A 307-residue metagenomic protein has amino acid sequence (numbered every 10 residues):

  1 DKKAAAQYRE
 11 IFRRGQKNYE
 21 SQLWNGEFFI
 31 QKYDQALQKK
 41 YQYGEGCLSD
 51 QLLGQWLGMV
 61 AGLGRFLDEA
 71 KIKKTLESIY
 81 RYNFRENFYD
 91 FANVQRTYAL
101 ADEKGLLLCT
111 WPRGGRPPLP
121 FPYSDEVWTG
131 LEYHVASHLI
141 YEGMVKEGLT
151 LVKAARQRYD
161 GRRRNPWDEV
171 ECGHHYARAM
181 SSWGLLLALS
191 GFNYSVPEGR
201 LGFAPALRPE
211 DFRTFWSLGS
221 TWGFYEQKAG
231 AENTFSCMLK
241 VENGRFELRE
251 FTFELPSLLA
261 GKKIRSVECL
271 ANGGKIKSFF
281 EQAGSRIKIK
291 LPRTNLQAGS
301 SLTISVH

Functional and structural regions predicted by a protein language model:
D1-R13, G62-K73, L139-T150, G191-G199: Structural helix-adjacent loops and short alpha-helical linkers that scaffold large soluble proteins
K3-Q7, N25-Q31, D168: Short, glycine/acidic-rich hinge or "gate" loops at secondary-structure transitions that mediate conformational
A4-Q7, I11, D50, G64-K71 (+5 more regions): Catalytic cores of large soluble enzymes that bind and process phosphate-bearing ligands
R13, L52-W56, K73, Y133 (+2 more regions): A structural signal for well-ordered alpha-helical segments within the folded catalytic domains of diverse enzymes
R14-L23, R178-M180: Short, conserved secondary-structure transition motifs
E20-W128, D160-G161: Extended glycan-interaction surfaces of carbohydrate-active proteins
A99-K104, P117-F121, D125-V127, E132-G299 (+1 more regions): Non-catalytic C-terminal accessory modules of carbohydrate-active enzymes
